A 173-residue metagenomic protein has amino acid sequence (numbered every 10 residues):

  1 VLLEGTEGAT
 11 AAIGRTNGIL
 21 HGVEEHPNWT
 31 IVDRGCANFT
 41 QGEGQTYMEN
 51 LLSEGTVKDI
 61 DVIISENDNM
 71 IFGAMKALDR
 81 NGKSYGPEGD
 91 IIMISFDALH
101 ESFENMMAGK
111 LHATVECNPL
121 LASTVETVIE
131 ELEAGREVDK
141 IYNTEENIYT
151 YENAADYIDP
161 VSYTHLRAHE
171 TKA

Functional and structural regions predicted by a protein language model:
V1-W29, D33-R34, V125, I129 (+1 more regions): An alpha-beta-alpha
R15, N67-M70, L121, V125: Catalytic-loop motifs flanking and including active-site residues across diverse enzymes
I19, D33, A37-E104: Hydrophobic alpha-helical
G22-H26, N50-E54, A77-N81, N105 (+3 more regions): Structured segments of extracytoplasmic/periplasmic soluble domains in secreted or envelope-associated proteins
D90-E152: Flexible loop/turn connectors
P160-V161: Acidic, proline/serine/threonine- and glycine-rich low-complexity intrinsically disordered segments
T164-T171: Conserved small/polar residues in nucleotide/adenosyl-binding loops
